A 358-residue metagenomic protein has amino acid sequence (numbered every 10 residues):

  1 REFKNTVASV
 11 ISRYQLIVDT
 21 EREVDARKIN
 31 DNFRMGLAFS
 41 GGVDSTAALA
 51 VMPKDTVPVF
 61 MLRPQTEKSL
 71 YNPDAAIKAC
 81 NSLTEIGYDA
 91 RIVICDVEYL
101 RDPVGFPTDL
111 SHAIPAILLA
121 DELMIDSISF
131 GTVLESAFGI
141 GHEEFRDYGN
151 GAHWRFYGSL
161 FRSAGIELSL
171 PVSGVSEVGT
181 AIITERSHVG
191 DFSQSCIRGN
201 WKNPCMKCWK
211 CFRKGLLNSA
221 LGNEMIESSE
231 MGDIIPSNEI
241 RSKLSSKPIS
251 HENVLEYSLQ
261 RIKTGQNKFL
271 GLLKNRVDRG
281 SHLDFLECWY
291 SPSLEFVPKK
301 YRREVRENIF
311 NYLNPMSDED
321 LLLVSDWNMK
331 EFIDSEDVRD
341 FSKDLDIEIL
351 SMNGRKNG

Functional and structural regions predicted by a protein language model:
R1-V18: Low-complexity, highly charged intrinsically disordered N-terminal segments that act as targeting/localization
R13-M35, V43, L49-G358: Nucleotide-activated chemistry modules centered on ATP-dependent adenylation/adenylyltransferase
